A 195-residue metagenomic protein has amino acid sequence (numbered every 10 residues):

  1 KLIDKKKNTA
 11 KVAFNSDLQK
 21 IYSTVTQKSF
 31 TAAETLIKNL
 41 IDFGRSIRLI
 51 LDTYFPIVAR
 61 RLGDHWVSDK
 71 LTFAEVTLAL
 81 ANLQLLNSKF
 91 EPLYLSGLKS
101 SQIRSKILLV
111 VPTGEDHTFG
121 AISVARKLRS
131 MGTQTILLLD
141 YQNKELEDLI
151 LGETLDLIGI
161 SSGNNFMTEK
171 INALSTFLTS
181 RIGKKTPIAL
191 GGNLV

Functional and structural regions predicted by a protein language model:
K1-L95: Long amphipathic alpha-helical segments
R45, G132-Q134, G183: Short phosphate-binding/catalytic loops that engage adenosine nucleotides
P56, P112-E115, L194: Short glycine-enriched loops at secondary-structure junctions
N87-S105, E147: Accessory recognition modules or surfaces
S105-L108, I158: Conserved hydrophobic helix-helix packing surfaces used for dimerization/oligomerization
T113, H117-T118, L137-K144, E169-K170: A general structural motif
I122-L137: Short helix-loop-beta junction
Q142-V195: Cofactor-cradling patches in redox/metallo enzymes
